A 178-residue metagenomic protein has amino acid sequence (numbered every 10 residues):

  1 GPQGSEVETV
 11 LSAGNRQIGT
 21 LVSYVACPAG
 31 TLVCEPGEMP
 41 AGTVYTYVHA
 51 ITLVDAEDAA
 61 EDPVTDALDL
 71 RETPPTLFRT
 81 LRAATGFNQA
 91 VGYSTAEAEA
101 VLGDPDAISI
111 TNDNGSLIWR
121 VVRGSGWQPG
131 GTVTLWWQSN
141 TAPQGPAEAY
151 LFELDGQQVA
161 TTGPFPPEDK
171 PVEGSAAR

Functional and structural regions predicted by a protein language model:
G1-R178: Extracellular or exported targeting regions of proteins
